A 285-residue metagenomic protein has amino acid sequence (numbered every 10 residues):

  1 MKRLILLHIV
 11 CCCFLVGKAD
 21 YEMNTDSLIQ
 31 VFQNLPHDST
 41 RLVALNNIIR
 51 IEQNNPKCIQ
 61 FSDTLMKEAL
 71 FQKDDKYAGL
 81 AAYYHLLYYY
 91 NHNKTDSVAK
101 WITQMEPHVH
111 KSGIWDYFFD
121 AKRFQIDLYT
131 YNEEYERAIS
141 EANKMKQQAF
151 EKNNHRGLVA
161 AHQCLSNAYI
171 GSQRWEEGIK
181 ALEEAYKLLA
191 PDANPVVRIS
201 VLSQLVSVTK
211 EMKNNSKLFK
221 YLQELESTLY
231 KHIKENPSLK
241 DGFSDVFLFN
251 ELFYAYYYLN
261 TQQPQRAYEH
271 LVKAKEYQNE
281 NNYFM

Functional and structural regions predicted by a protein language model:
L4-C13: Sec-dependent N-terminal signal peptides
K18-M285: A "functional boundary" signal
